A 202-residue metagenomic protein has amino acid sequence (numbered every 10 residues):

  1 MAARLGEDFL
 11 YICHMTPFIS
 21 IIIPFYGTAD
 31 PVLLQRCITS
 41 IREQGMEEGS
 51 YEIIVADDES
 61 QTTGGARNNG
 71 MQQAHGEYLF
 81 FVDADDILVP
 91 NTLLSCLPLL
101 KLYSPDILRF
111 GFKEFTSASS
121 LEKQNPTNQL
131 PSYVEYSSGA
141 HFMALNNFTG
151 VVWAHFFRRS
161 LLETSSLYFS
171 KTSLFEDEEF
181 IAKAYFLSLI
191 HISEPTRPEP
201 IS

Functional and structural regions predicted by a protein language model:
P17-I22, S40, E52, E179: Cell-envelope/extracellular polymer assembly enzymes that use nucleotide-activated donors
Y26, R36-S50: Short, acidic, metal-binding catalytic loop of nucleotide-sugar glycosyltransferases
E59-A74: Glycine-rich, basic loop-to-helix element that forms the pyrophosphate-binding segment of sugar-nucleotide handling
L79: Short aromatic/hydrophobic "clamp" motif used to bind/position activated sugar donors
D83-I87: The conserved acidic donor/metal-binding loop of glycosyltransferases
L93-Q124: Conserved donor NDP-sugar-binding/catalytic core segment of glycosyltransferases
L174-F180: Acidic donor-binding loop at a coil-to-helix junction in glycosyltransferase catalytic cores that engages
I190-E194, P198-S202: Single conserved hydrophobic/aromatic residue that forms the stacking wall/gate of nucleotide- or nucleobase-binding
